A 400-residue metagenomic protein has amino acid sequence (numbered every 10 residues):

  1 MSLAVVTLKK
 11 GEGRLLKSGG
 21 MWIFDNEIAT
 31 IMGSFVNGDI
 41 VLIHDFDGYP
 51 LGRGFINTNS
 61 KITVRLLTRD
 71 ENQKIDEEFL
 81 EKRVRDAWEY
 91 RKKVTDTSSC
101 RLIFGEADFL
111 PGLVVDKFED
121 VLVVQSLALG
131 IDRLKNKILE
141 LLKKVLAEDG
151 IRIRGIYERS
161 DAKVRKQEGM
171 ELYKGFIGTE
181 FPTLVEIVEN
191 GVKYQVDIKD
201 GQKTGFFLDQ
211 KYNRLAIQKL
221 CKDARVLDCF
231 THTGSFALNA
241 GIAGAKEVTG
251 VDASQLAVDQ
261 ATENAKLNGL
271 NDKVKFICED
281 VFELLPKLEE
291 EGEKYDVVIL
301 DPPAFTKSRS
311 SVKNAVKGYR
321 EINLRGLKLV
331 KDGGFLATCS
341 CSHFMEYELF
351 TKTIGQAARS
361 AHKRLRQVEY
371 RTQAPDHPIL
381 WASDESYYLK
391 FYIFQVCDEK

Functional and structural regions predicted by a protein language model:
M1-E119: Non-catalytic accessory regions of SAM-dependent methyltransferases
S60, G130-D132, Q202-K203: Short, surface-exposed beta-strand-loop junctions and turns on beta-sheet-rich folds
R65-K74, V123-K135: Short histidine-centered catalytic/ligand-binding loop motif
E78, K82, D86-Y90, V94 (+2 more regions): A short, charged
I103-D116, K135-F206, L215: Non-catalytic substrate-recognition/targeting regions of SAM-dependent transferases
G175-K400: Rossmann-like S-adenosyl-L-methionine
